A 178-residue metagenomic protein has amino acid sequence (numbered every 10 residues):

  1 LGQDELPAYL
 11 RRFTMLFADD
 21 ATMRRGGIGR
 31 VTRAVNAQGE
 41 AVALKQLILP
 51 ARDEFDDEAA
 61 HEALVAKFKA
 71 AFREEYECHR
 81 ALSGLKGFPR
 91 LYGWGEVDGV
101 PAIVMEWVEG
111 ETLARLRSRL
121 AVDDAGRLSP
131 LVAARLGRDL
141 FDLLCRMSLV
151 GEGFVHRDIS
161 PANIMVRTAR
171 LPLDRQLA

Functional and structural regions predicted by a protein language model:
L1-T14, A18: Juxta-kinase regulatory segment immediately upstream of eukaryotic protein kinase catalytic domains
D20-G26, V31: Protein kinase glycine-rich loop
A59-A81: AlphaC helix of the eukaryotic protein kinase fold
W94: Activation-segment/catalytic-loop signature of the eukaryotic protein kinase fold
D98-T112: Conserved short submotifs of the Hanks-type protein kinase catalytic core that shape the nucleotide-binding pocket
L113-R127: AlphaC helix of the protein kinase catalytic domain
L136-G137: Activation segment signature within eukaryotic-like protein kinase domains
S148-R167: Catalytic-loop of the protein kinase fold
